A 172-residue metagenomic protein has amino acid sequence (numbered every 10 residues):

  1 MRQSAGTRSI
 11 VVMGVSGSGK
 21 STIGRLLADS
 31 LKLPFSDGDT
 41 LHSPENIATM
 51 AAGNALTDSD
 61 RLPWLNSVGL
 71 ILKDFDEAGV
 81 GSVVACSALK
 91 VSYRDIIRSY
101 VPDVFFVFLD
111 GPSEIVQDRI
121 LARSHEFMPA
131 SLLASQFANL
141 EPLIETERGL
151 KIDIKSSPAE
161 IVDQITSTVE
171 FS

Functional and structural regions predicted by a protein language model:
M1-R8: Extreme N-terminal, non-catalytic leader segments that precede Walker-type/kinase nucleotide-binding cores
V12: Hydrophobic anchor at the beta1->P-loop junction of P-loop NTPases
V15: P-loop (Walker A) phosphate-binding loop of NTP-binding proteins
K20: Conserved lysine of the Walker
R25, D29-S67: Conserved substrate/cofactor phosphate-moiety recognition/catalytic segment in nucleotide-dependent phosphotransferases
S59-V101, L109: Glycine-rich phosphate-binding loop used to anchor ATP phosphates in small-molecule kinases, encompassing both
V101-R119: Conserved phosphate-donor/acceptor-positioning beta-strand/loop module used by diverse small-molecule
A122-Q164: Small-molecule kinase domains that catalyze NTP-dependent phosphoryl transfer to phosphate-bearing small molecules
